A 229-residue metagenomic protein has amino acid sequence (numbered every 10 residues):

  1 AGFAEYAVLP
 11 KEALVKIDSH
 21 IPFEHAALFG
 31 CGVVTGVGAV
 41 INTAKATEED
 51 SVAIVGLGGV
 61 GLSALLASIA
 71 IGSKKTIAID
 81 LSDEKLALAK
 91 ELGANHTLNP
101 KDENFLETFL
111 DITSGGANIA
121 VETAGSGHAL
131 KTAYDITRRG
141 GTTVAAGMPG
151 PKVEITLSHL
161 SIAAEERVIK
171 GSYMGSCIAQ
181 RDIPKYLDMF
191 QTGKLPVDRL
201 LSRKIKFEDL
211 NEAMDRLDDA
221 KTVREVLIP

Functional and structural regions predicted by a protein language model:
A1-V55, L195: NAD(P)H dinucleotide-binding glycine-rich loop of Rossmann-like/cofactor-binding domains, especially the beta1-alpha1
E49, A94, G116-A117, V197 (+1 more regions): Local beta-strand N-terminus motif with an aromatic residue
I54-L57, I69-T132: Adenosine-nucleotide cofactor-binding segment
G61-L62: N-terminal Rossmann-fold NAD(P) dinucleotide-binding loop
S82, P149, G175: Residues in the short beta-alpha loop(s) of Rossmann-like NAD(P)-binding domains
K131-D135, Q180-P229: C-terminal hydrophobic helical "lid"/dimerization subdomain of Rossmann-like NAD(P)H-dependent oxidoreductases
T137-K152: ADP-ribose/adenylate-binding Rossmann-like module
T142-V144, L157-R199: Rossmann-fold dehydrogenase core element
